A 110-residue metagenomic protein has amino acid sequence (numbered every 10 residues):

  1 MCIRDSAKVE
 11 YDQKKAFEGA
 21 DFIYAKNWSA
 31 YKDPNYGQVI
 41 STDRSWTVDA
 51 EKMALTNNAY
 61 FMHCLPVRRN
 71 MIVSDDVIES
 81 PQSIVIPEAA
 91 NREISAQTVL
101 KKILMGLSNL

Functional and structural regions predicted by a protein language model:
M1-I3: Short, small-residue-biased leader/transition segments that mark boundaries at the very start of proteins
D5-D76: Rossmann-like adenosine-cofactor binding region
N58-Y60, C64-L110: Adenosine-phosphate binding glycine-rich loop
